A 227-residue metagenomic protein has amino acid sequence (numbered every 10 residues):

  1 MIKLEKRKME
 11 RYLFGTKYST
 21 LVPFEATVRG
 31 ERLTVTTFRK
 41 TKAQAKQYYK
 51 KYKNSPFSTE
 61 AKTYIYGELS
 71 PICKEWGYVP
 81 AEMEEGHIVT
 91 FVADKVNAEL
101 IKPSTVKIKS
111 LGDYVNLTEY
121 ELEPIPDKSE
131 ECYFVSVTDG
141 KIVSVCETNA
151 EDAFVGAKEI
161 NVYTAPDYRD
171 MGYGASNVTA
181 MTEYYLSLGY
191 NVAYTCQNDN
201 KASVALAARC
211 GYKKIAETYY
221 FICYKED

Functional and structural regions predicted by a protein language model:
M1-D113: Acyl-donor-binding surface of acyltransferase catalytic domains
K17-Y18, V115-C132: Active-site rim helix/loop that mediates acceptor-substrate recognition in acyltransferases
L33, T59-T63, Y185-Q197: Conserved GNAT acetyl-CoA-binding A-motif
M83-A93, K213-D227: Conserved catalytic-core motifs of GNAT/GCN5-like acyltransferases
I125-E131, V137-G156, N161-A165: A conserved beta-strand-loop-helix scaffold within acyl/acetyltransferase catalytic domains
T164, D170-S187, A205-R209: Conserved acetyl-CoA-binding loop-helix of GNAT-fold acetyltransferases
Y194-A208, K213, Y220-K225: Conserved beta-strand-loop-alpha-helix junction that forms the acyl-donor binding cleft
